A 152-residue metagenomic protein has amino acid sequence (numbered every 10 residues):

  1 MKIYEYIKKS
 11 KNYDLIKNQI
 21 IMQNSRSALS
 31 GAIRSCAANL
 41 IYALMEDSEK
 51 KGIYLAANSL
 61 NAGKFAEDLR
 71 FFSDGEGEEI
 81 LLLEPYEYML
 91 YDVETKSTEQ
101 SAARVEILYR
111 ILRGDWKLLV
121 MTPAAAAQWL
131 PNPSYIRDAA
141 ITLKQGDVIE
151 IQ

Functional and structural regions predicted by a protein language model:
M1-Q152: ASCE RecA-like P-loop NTPase motor cores that couple ATP hydrolysis to mechanical translocation on nucleic acids
